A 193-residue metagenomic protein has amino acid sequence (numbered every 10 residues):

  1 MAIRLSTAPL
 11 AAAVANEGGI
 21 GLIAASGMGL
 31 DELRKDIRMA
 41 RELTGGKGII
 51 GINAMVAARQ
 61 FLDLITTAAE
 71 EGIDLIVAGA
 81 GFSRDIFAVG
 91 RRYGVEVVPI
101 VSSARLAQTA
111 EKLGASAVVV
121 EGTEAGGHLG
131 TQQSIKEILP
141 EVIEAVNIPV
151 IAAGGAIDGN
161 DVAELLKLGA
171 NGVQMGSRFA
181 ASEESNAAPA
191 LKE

Functional and structural regions predicted by a protein language model:
M1, G155-A156: Active-site metal-binding loops of divalent metal-dependent hydrolases
M1-P149: Active-site entrance/lid segments in N-terminal catalytic domains of soluble metabolic enzymes
L10, A125, Q132-I151, I157-E193: Conserved active-site-proximal phosphate/metal-binding subdomains
